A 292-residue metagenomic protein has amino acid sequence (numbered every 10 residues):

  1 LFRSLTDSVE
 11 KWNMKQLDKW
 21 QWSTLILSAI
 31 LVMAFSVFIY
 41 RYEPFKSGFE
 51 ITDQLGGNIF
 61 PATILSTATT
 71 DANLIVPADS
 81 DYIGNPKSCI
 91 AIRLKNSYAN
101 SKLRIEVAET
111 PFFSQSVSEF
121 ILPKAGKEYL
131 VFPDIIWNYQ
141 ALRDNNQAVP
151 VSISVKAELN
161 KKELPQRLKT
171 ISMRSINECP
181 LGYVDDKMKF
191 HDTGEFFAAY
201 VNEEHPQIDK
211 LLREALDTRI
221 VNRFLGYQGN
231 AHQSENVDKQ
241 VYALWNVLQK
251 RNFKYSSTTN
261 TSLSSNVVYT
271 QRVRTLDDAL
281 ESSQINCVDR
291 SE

Functional and structural regions predicted by a protein language model:
S8-W20: Short, Lys/Arg-rich N-terminal segment immediately upstream of the first membrane anchor
S23-F38: Hydrophobic membrane-insertion alpha-helices, especially the h-region of bacterial N-terminal signal peptides
Y42-Y183: Beta-strand-enriched, solvent-exposed domains that form extended recognition/catalytic surfaces
N177-A215: Non-catalytic propeptide/linker segments at domain boundaries
A199-S282: Secondary-structure boundary elements
S283-E292: Cysteine-centered nucleophilic/redox motifs
